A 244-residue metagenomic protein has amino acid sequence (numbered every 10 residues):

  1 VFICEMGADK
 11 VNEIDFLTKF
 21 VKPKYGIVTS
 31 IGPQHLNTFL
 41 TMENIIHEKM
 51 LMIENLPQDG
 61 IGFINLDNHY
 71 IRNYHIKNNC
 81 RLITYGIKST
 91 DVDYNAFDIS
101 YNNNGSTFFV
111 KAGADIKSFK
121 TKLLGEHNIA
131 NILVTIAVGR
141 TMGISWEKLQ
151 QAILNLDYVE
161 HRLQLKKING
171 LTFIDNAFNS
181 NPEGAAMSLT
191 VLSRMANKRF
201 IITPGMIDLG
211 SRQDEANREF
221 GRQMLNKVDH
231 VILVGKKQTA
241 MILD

Functional and structural regions predicted by a protein language model:
V1, E5, L17, K22-Y25 (+1 more regions): AMP-binding/adenylate-forming
V1-I14, F173-N179: Switch II (G3) loop of P-loop NTPases
V1-I3, Q34-T38, L171-D175, F200-L209: Short, basic, glycine/proline-bearing loop/turn elements
A8, P33, N68, F178-S180 (+1 more regions): Short, glycine/acidic-enriched loop or turn micro-motifs at the edges of active sites
D9-V21, P182-L192: Switch II of P-loop NTPase G domains
V11, I46-M50, D93, P182 (+2 more regions): Structural motif corresponding to alpha-helix initiation and N-cap regions
K24-F173, N197, R222-H230, T239-D244: Acidic, Mg2+-coordinating active-site environments of NTP-dependent enzymes
V159, A177-D244: Active-site beta-alpha connecting loops in nucleotide-dependent enzymes
